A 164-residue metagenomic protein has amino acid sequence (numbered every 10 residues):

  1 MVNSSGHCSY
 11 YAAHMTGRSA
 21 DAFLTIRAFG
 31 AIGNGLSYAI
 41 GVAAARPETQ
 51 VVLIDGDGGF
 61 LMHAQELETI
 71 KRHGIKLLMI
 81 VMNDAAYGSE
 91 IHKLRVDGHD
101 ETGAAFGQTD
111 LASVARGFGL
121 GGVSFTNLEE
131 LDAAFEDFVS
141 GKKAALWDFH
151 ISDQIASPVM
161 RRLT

Functional and structural regions predicted by a protein language model:
M1-E48, R161: Active-site diphosphate/adenylate-binding microenvironment
S9-Y10, G30-I32, F60-L61, A85-S89 (+1 more regions): Short gly/pro/ser/thr-enriched loop/turn and capping motifs at secondary-structure boundaries
Y11-G17, A64-E66, S89-L94, S157-R162: Short acidic, glycine/serine/threonine-rich loops at helix termini
E48-F106: Conserved thiamine diphosphate
L94-E136: Conserved thiamine diphosphate
R95, L131, F135-T164: Glycine/aspartate-rich loop-and-adjacent alpha/beta segment that forms the canonical ThDP
